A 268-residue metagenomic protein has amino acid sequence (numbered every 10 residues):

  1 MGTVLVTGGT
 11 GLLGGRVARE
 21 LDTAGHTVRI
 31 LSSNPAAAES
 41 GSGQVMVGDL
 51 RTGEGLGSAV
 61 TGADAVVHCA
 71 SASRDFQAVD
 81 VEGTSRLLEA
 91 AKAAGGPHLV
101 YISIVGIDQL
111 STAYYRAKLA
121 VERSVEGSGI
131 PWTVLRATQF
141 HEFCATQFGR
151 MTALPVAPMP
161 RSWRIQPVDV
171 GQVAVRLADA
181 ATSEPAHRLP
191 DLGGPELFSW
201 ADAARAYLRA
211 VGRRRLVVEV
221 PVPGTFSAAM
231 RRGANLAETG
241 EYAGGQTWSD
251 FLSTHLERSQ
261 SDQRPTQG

Functional and structural regions predicted by a protein language model:
G2-H26, S32: N-terminal Rossmann NAD(P)H-binding glycine-rich loop of SDR-like oxidoreductase domains
T3, T27, P97-H98, P131 (+1 more regions): Residues at the starts of beta-strands that form the adenosine-phosphate
L5, S33-A94, I104-L110: NAD(P)H-binding glycine-rich loop region in Rossmannoid oxidoreductase-like domains and their noncatalytic homologs
T7, Q77-V81, S111-L119, W163-G171 (+2 more regions): Short-chain dehydrogenase/reductase
G11-L12, G171-G268: Mid/C-terminal beta-alpha module of Rossmann-like enzyme folds, strongest in SDR-family dehydrogenases/epimerases
R16-E20, A24, A90, S124 (+3 more regions): Rossmann-fold NAD(P)-dependent oxidoreductase module
A72-T152: Glycine-/Pro-rich loop/turn segments that contact NAD(P) or position catalytic residues in Rossmann-like domains
T133, T146-V168, Q172: A conserved pocket-lining segment of Rossmann-fold NAD(P)-dependent short-chain dehydrogenase/reductase
